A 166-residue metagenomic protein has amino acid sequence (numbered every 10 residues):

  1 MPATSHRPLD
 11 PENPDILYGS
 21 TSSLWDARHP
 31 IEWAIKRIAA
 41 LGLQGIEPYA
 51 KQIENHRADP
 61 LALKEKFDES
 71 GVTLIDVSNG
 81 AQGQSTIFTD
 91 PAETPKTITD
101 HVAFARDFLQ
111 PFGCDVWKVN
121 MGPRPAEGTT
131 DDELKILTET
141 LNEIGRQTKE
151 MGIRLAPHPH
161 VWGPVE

Functional and structural regions predicted by a protein language model:
M1-C114, D132, N142, K149: N-terminal pre-domain/capping segments
W33, I136-E139, E166: Short, well-structured alpha-helical interface segments that form or flank functional binding sites
E54-H56, G163-E166: Active-site glycine- and acidic-residue-rich loops that bind and position anionic ligands or nucleotide-like cofactors
N79-S85, K118-G122, W162-P164: Substrate-binding cleft and catalytic face of glycoside hydrolase catalytic domains, especially the flexible beta-alpha
A105-T130, M151-V161: Active-site groove signature of glycoside hydrolases
E127-I144, H158: Glycine/proline-rich, positively charged, aromatic-decorated active-site loop/lid region on the catalytic face
